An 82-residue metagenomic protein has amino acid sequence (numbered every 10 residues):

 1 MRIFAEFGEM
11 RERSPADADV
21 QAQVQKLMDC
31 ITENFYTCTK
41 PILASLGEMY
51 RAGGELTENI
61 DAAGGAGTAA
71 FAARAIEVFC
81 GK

Functional and structural regions predicted by a protein language model:
M1-K82: Amphipathic alpha-helical "stalk" segments
